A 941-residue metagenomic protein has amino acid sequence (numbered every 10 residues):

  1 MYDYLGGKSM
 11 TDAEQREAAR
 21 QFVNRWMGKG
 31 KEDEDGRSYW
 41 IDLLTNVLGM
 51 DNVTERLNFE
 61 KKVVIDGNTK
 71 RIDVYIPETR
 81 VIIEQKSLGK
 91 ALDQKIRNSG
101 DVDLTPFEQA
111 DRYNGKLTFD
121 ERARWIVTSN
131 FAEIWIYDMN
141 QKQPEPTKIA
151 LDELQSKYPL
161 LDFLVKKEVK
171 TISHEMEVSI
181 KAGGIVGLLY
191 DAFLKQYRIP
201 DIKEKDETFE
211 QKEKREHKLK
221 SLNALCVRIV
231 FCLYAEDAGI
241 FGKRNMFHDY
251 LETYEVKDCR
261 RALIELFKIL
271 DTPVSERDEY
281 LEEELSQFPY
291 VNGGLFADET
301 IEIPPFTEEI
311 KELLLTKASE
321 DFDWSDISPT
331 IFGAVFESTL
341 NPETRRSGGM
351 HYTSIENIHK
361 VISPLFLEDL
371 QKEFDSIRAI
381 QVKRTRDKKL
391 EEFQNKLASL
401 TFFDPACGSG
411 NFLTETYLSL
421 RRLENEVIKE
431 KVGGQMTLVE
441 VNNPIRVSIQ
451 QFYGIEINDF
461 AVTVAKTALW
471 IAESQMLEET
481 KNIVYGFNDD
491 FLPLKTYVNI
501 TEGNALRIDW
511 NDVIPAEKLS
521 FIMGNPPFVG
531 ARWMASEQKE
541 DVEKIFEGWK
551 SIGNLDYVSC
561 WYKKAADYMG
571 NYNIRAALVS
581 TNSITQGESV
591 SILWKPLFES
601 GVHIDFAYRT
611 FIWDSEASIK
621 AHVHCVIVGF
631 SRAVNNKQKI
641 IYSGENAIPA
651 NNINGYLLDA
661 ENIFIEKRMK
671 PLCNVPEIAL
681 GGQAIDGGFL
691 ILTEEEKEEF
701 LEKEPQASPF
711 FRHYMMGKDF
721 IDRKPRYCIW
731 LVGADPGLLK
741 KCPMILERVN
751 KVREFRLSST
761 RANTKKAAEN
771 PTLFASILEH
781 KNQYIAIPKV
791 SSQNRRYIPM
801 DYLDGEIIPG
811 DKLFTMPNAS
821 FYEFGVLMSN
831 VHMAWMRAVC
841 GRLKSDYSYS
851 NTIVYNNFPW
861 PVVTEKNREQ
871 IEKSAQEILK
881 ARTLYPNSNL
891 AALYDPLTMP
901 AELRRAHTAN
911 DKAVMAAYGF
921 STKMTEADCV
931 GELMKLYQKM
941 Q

Functional and structural regions predicted by a protein language model:
Y2-R25, D103, S129-A132, K148-S419 (+16 more regions): Preference for the N-terminal adenyl/adenosyl cofactor-binding alpha/beta module
Y2-W125, M139-Q143, L164-V165, V169 (+1 more regions): A short, conserved, highly charged catalytic patch centered on acidic carboxylates
K8, D66-K70, E133-K181, L194 (+16 more regions): Signature of N6-adenine DNA methyltransferases within the class I
R20-K29, D93-N98, K170-E175, Q196-E216 (+13 more regions): Glycine- and acidic
I41-T45, T105-I126, L438, A468 (+3 more regions): Metal-dependent nuclease catalytic cores in nucleic-acid-processing enzymes, especially RNase H-like/related
E55-L57, T105, K243-D249, E373-A398 (+2 more regions): Flexible phosphate/Mg2+-sensing switch loops adjacent to catalytic phosphate-binding sites
C407, M744-V752, A767-A768, W860-Q941: Non-catalytic DNA-recognition/assembly elements of restriction-modification systems
S559, N635-Q638, G644-K873, E877 (+1 more regions): Polybasic, glycine- and aromatic-enriched phosphate-binding surface used to engage nucleic acids
